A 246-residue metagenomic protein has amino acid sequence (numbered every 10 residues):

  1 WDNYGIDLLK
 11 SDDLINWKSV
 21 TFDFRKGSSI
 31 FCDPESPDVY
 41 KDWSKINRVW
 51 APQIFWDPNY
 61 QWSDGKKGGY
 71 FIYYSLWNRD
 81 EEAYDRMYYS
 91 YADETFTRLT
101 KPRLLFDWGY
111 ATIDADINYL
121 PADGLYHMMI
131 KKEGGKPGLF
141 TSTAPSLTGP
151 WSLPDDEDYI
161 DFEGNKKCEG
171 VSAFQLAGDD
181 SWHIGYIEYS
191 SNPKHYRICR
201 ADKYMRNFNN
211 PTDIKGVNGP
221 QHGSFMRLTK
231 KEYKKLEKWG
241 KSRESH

Functional and structural regions predicted by a protein language model:
W1-H246: Carbohydrate-active catalytic/glycan-binding domains of CAZyme proteins, especially the secreted or lumenal ectodomains
